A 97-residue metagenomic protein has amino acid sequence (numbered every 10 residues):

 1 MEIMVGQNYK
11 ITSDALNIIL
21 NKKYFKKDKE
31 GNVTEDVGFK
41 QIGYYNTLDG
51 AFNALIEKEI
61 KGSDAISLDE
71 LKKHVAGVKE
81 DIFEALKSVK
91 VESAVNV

Functional and structural regions predicted by a protein language model:
M1-N32, A65, E80-V97: Short N-terminal "domain-start" leader segments that mark the transition from disordered tails or signal peptides into
V33-V97: Mixed-charge, Lys/Arg-enriched low-complexity segments
